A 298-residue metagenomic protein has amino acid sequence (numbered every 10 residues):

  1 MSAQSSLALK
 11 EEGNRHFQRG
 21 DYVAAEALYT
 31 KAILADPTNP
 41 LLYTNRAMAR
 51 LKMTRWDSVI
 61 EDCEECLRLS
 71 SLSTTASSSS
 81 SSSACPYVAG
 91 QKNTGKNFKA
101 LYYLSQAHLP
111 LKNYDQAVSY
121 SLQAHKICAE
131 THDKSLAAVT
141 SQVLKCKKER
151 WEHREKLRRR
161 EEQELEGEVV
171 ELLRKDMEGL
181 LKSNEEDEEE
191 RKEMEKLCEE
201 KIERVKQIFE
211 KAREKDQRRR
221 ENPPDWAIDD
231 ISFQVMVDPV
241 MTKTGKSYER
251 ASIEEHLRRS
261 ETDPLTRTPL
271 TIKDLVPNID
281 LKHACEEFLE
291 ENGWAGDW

Functional and structural regions predicted by a protein language model:
A3, P37, S71-T74, T94-G95 (+1 more regions): Short coil turns that delineate tetratricopeptide repeat
L109-D133, S141-K148, R158-L165: TPR/TPR-like (Sel1-like) alpha-helical repeat modules
S141-R150, K156-W298: Replace "small metal-dependent catalytic modules" with "small catalytic or cofactor-binding modules
